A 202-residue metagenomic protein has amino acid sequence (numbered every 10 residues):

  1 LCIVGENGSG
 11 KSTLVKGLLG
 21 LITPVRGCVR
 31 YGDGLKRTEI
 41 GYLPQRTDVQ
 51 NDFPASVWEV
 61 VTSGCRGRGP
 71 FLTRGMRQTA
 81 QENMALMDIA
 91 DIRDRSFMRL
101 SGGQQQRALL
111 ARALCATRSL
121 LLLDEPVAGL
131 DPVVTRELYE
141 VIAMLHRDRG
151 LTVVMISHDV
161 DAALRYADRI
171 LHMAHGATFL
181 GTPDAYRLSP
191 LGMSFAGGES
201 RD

Functional and structural regions predicted by a protein language model:
L19: Helix-to-loop junction immediately C-terminal to a conserved catalytic motif
P24-T38: Conserved ABC transporter NBD signature motif
G75-I92: Conserved ABC ATPase "signature" region
S96-L100, Q104: Conserved ABC ATPase signature
L121-D124: Catalytic Walker B motif of ABC-type/P-loop ATPase nucleotide-binding domains
S157-H158: H-loop/switch region of ABC-family ATPase nucleotide-binding domains
I170-P183: H-loop (His-switch) and adjacent beta-strand-loop-beta switch element of ABC-type ATPase nucleotide-binding domains
